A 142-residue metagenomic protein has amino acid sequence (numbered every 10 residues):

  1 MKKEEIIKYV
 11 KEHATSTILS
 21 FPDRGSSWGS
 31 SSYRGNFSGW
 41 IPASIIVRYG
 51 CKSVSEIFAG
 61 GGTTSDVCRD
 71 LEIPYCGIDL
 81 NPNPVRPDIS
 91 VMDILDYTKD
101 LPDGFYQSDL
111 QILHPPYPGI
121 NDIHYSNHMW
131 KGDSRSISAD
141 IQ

Functional and structural regions predicted by a protein language model:
M1-Q142: Class I S-adenosyl-L-methionine-dependent methyltransferase catalytic core
